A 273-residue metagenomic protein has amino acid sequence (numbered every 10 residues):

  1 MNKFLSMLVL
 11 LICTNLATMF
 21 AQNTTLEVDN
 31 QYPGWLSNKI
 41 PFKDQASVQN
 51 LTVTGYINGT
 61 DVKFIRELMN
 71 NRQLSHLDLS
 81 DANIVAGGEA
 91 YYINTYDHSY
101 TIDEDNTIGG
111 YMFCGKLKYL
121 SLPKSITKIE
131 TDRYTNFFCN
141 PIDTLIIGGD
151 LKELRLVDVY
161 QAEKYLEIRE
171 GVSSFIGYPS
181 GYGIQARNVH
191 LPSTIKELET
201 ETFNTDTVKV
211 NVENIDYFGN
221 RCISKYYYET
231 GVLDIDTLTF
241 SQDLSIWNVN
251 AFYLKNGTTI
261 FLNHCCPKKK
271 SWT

Functional and structural regions predicted by a protein language model:
M1-T24: Bacterial Sec-dependent N-terminal signal peptides
L5, S47, N58-E67: Accessory end-domains appended to solenoid repeat scaffolds used in host defense
F20-I40: Boundary/junction segments of secreted and surface-exposed precursor proteins
N23-N30, Q49-I57, L74-G88, Y96-D103 (+7 more regions): Structural signature of tandem-repeat unit edges
G34-T52: N-terminal targeting signals for Sec/Tat export/insertion, comprising classic cleavable signal peptides
K39-D44, I65-N70, G109-F113, T135-F137 (+3 more regions): Leucine-rich repeat
V62-N70, E89-C114: Extracellular beta-strand-rich solenoid/capping regions of secreted or surface-exposed proteins that bind or remodel
Y111, T131-T135, L156-V157, G177-P179 (+4 more regions): Recurring C-terminal helix/loop segment of individual leucine-rich repeat
